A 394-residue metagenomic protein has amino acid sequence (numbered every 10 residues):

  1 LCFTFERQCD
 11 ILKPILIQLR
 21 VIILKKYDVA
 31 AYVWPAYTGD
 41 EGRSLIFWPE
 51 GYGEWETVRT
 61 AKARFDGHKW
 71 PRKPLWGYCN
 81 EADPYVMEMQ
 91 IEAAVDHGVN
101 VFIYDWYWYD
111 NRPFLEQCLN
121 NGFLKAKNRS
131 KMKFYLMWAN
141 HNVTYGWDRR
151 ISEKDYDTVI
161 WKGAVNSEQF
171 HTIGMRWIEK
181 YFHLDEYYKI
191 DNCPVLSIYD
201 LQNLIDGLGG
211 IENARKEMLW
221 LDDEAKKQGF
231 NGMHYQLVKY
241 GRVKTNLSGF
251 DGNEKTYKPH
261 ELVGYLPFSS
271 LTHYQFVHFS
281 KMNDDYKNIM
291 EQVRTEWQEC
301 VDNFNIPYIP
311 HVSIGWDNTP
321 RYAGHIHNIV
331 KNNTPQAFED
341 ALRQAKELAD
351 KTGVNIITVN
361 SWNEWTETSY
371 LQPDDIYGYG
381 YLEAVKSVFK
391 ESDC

Functional and structural regions predicted by a protein language model:
F3-E6, I357: Generic alpha-helical structural signal
T4, I11-R20: Short, positively charged and aromatic/hydrophobic N-terminal segments
R7-C9, L342: Prokaryotic Sec-type signal peptides and long signal-anchor helices with extended Leu/Ile/Val-rich h-regions
I23-C394: Glycan-processing catalytic domains of CAZymes
